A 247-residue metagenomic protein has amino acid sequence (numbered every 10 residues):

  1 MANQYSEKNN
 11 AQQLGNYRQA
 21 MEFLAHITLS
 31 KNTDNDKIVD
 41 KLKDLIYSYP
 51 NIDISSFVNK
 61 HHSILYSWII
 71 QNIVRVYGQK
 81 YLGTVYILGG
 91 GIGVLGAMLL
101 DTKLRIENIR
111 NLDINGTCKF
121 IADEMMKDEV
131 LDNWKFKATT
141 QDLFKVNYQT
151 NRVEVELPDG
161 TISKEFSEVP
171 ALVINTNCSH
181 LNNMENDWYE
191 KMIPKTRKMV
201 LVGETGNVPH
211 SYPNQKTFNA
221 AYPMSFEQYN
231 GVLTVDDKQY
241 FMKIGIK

Functional and structural regions predicted by a protein language model:
A2-Y81: S-adenosyl-L-methionine
K80-G93: Conserved class I S-adenosyl-L-methionine
I92-I106: Conserved SAM-binding loop of SAM-dependent methyltransferases across substrates and taxa, primarily the Class I
E107-L112: Short beta-strand element of Class I
I114-C118: Conserved SAM/SAH-binding beta-strand->alpha-helix loop
I121-E168: S-adenosyl-L-methionine
G160-E185: A short SAM/SAH-binding and catalytic strip from SAM-dependent methyltransferases
N182-I246: C-terminal substrate-binding/active-site "lid" region of AdoMet-derived donor-dependent transferases
